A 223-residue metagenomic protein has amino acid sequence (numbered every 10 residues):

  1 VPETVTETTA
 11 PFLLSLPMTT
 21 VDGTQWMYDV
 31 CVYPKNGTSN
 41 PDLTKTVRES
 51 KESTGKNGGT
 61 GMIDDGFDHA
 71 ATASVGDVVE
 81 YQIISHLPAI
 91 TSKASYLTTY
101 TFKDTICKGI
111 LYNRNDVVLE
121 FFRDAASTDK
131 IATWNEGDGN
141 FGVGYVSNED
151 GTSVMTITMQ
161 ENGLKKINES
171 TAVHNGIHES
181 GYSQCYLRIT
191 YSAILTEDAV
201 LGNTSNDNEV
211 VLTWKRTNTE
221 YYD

Functional and structural regions predicted by a protein language model:
V1-D223: Solvent-exposed loop/turn and edge beta-strand elements of beta-rich ligand-binding domains
